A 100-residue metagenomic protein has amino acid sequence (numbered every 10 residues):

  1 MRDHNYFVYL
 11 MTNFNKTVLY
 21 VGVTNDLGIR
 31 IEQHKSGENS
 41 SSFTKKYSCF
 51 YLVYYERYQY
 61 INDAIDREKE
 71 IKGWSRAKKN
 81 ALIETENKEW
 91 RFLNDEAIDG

Functional and structural regions predicted by a protein language model:
M1-N39, K45-Y55, I65-K69, L82 (+2 more regions): GIY-YIG nuclease catalytic motif and its immediate N-terminal context
Y58: Short, surface-exposed polybasic/aromatic micro-patch for ligand or macromolecular engagement
I61: C2H2-type zinc-finger recognition helix
K72: Catalytic/regulatory signature loops of cyclic-dinucleotide turnover enzymes and related class III nucleotidyl cyclases
S75: Arg/Lys-rich, alpha-helical DNA-contact motif
